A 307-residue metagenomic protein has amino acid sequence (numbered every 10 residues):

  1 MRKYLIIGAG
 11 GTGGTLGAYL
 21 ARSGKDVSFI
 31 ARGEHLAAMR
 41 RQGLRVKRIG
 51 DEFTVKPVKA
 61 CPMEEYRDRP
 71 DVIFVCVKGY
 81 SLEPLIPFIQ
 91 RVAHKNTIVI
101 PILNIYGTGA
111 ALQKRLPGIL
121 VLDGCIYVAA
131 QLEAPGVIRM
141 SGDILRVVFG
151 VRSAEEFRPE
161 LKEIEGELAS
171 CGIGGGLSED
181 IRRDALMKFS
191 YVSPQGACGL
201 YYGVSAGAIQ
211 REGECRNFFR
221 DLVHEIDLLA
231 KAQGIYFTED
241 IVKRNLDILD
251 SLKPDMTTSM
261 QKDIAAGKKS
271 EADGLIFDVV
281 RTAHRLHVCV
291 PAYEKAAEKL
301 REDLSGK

Functional and structural regions predicted by a protein language model:
M1-V55: NAD(P)+-binding Rossmann beta1-loop-alpha1 motif at the extreme N-terminus of oxidoreductases
R2, S170, R220-K307: NAD(P)-dependent Rossmann-like dehydrogenase/reductase catalytic/cofactor-binding core
F53-V137: Rossmann-like NAD(P)(H) cofactor-binding subdomain of soluble oxidoreductases
D68, N104-D184, K188: Rossmann-fold dinucleotide-binding core
A93, I138-V151, L200-I209, T257-A266: Helix-loop-beta segment of a Rossmann-like dinucleotide-binding subdomain
R182-Q210, E214-E225, K253: Active-site-proximal catalytic alpha-helix in oxidoreductases
